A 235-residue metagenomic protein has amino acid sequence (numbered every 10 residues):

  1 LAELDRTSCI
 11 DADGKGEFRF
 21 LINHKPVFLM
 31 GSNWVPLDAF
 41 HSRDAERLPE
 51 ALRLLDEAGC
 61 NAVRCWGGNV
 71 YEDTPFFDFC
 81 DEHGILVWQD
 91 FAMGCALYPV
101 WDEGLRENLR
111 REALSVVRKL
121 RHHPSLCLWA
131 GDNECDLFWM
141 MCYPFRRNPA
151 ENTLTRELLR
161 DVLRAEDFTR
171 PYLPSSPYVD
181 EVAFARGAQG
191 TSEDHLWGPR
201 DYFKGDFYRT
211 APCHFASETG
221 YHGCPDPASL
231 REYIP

Functional and structural regions predicted by a protein language model:
L1-A96, R106-L128: Active-site-adjacent substrate/metal-binding segments within catalytic domains of carbohydrate-active enzymes
P26, N33, D132, Y178 (+1 more regions): A broadly conserved detector of short glycine/acidic/proline-rich loop/turn motifs that flank catalytic sites and bind
L37, A96, W139-M140, C224: Conserved protein kinase catalytic core
A39, T74-F76, Y98-V100, V182-F184 (+1 more regions): Short Asp/Glu-rich motifs
W66, P149, D206: Short, charged/polar micro-motifs that form catalytic or ligand-binding hotspots
N69-Y71, M93-C95, C135, Y178 (+1 more regions): Active-site-proximal loop/turn and secondary-structure-junction residues that shape catalytic pockets, frequently
E82, P99-G187: Active-site neighborhood of glycoside hydrolase catalytic domains
T153-P235: Extracellular glycoside hydrolase catalytic/binding regions
